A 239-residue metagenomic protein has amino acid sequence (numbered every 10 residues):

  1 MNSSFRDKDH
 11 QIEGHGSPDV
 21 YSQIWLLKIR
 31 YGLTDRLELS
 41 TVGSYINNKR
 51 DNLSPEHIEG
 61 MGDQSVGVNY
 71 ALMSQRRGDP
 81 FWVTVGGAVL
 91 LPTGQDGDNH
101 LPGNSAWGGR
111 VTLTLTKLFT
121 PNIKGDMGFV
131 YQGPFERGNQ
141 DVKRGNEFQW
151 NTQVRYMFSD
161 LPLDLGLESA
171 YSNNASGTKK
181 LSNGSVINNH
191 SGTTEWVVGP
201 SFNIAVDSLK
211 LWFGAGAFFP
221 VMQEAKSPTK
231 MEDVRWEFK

Functional and structural regions predicted by a protein language model:
M1, I29, T41, V68 (+8 more regions): Membrane-embedded beta-strand positions of outer-membrane beta-barrel proteins
M1-D7, G43-K49, L72, V89-Q95 (+5 more regions): Transmembrane beta-strands of outer-membrane beta-barrel pores
N2-I24, N99-N104: Surface-exposed strand-loop-strand hairpins of Gram-negative outer-membrane beta-barrel proteins
I12-H15, R50-E56, D96-L101, E136-D141 (+2 more regions): Extracellular loop and loop/strand-boundary signature of outer-membrane beta-barrel proteins
Y21-W25, I58-V66, F81, G103-G109 (+3 more regions): Residues that define the transmembrane beta-barrel architecture of outer-membrane proteins
R36, S74-V83, P121-I123, S159-L165 (+1 more regions): Short loop/turn motifs that connect adjacent beta-strands in outer-membrane beta-barrel proteins
N47-R144: Outer-membrane pore/translocation modules
R144, F148-K239: Outer membrane beta-barrel transmembrane domains
